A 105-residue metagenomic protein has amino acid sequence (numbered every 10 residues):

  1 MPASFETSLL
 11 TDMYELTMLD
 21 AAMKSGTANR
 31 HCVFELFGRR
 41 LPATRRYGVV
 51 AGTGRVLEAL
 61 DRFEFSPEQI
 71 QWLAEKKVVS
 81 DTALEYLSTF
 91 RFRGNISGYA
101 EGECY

Functional and structural regions predicted by a protein language model:
M1-Y105: Ordered alpha/beta subdomains of enzyme catalytic regions
